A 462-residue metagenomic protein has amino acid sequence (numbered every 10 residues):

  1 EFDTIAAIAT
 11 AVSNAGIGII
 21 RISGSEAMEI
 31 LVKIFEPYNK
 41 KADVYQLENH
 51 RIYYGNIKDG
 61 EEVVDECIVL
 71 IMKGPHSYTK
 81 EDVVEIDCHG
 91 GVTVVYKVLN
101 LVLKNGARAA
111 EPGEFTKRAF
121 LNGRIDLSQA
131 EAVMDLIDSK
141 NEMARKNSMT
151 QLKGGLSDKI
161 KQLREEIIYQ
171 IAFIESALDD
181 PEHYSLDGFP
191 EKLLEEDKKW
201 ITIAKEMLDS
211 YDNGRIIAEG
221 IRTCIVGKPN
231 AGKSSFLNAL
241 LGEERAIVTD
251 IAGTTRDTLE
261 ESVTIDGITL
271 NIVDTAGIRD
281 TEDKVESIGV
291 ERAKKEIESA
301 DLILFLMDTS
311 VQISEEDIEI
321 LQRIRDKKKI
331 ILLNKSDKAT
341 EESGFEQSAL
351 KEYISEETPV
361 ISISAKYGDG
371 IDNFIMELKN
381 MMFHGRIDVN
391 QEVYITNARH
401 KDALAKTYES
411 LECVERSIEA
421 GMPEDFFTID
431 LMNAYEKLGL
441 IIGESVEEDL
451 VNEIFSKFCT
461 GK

Functional and structural regions predicted by a protein language model:
E1-I8, V12, E142-T264, T281 (+1 more regions): C-terminal-of-GTPase-core extension/linker across diverse P-loop GTPases
E1-K146, T150, G154, I330: A glycine-rich (often HGG/GG-containing) alpha/beta subdomain
A15-I17, H50-I52, S299-L302, D326-K329 (+1 more regions): Short glycine-/polar-rich loops that comprise or flank the Walker A/P-loop and associated switch/sensor motifs
Y53-V64, V69-K73, G253-T281, S299-L302: Switch I (G2) and immediately adjacent beta-strands of P-loop GTPase domains
L241, A276-G277, D301, D308 (+1 more regions): Short glycine-/small-residue-rich Rossmann-like dinucleotide-binding loops
A252, I278, E286-V290: Short alpha-helix of the ABC ATPase nucleotide-binding domain corresponding to the H-loop/switch region
I272, L306, L332: Generic enzyme active-site microenvironment
E286-S310: Inter-motif core of Ras-like GTPase G domains
